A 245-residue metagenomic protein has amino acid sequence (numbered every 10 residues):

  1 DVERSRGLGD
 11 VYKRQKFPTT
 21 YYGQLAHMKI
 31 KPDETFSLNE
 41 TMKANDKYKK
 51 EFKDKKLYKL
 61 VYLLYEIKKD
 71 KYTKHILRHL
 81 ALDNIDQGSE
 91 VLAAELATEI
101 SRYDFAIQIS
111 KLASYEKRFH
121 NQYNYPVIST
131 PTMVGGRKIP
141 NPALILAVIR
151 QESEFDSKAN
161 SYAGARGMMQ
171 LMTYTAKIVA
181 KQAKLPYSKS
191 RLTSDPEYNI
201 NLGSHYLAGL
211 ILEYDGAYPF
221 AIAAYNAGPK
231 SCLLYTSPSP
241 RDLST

Functional and structural regions predicted by a protein language model:
D1, G9, V61, A94-A97: Conserved small-residue packing positions in alpha-helical repeats and bundles
V2-L8, Y12, Y235-T245: Single conserved hydrophobic/aromatic residue that forms the stacking wall/gate of nucleotide- or nucleobase-binding
R6, F17-Y21, E51-Y58, N84-V91 (+1 more regions): Generic helix N-cap/helix-start motif at coil->alpha-helix transitions
K13-P18, A44-K50, R78-I85, A113-R118: Solenoid-like repeat scaffolds
R14, T73-K74, A93, A106 (+1 more regions): Solenoid-repeat scaffolds in large eukaryotic assemblies
H27, G216, A221-S237, R241: Catalytic and substrate-binding regions of cell-wall glycan-acting enzymes that process beta-1,4-linked
I100-Y103, A113-S157, E197, S204: Export/targeting segments at the very N-terminus of extracytoplasmic proteins
L144-I145, N160-Y187, P196-A208, K230: Substrate-binding/active-site groove segments that recognize and process beta-1,4-linked N-acetyl-hexosamine
